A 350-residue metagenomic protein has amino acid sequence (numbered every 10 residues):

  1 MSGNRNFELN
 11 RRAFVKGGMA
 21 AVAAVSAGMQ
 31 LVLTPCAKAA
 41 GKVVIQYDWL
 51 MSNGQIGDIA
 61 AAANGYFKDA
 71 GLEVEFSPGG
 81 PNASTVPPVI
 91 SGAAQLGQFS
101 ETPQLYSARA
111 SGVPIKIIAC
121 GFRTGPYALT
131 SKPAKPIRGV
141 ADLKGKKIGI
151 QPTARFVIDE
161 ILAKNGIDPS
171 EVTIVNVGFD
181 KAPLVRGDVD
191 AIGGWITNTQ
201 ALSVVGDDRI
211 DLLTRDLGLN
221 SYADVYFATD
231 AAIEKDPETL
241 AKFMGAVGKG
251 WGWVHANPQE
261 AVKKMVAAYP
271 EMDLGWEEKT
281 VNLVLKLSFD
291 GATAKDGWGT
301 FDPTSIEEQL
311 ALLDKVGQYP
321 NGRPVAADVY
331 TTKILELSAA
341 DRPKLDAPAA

Functional and structural regions predicted by a protein language model:
M1-A13, A20-Q30, P35: N-terminal secretory signal peptides
R11, G139-V140, P303: Structural motif detector for alpha-helix initiation sites
K38-R186, D190-I196, L212-L213, N220: Short, glycine-/small- and polar/acidic-enriched structural segments that line small-molecule recognition paths
A70, I117, V262-K264, G322-R323: Short, hydrophobic secondary-structure boundary micro-motifs
E75, A83-S84, K279-L285, P324-E336: Short linear loop/turn motifs
P103, F179-D273: Pocket-lining segment of extracytoplasmic ligand-binding domains
D236-Q318: Secondary-structure end/capping motifs
E307-A350: Conserved C-terminal helix/tail region of periplasmic/extracytoplasmic solute-binding proteins
